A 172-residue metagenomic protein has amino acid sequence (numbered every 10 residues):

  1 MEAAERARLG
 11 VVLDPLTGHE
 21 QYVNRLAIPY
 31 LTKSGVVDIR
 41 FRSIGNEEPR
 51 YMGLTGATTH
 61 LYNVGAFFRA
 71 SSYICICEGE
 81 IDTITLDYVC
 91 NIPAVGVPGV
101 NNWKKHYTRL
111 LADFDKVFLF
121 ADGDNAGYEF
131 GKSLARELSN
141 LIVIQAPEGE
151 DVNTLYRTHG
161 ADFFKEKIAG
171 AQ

Functional and structural regions predicted by a protein language model:
E2-D115, F130-G131: Phosphate-handling DNA/RNA-contact segment within nucleic-acid enzymes
A70, I144-P147, D162-Q172: A charged alpha-helical hairpin associated with nucleic-acid processing machineries
I76, F114-A126, Q145: Acidic beta-strand-to-loop metal/phosphate-binding motif
P93, N140-I142: Conserved beta-strand segments of alpha/beta enzyme cores
V97-W103, D122-N125, A146-G149: Short, acidic/turn-prone active-site loops that include or flank metal/cofactor- and phosphate-binding residues
R109-F114, N153-K165: Short, surface-exposed amphipathic charged segments that create phosphate/polyanion-binding patches used for binding
G127-E129, T154: Switch/connector loops and helix/strand junctions flanking conserved nucleotide-binding motifs in nucleotide-processing
E129-L138: Short, aromatic/basic amphipathic alpha-helical patches
